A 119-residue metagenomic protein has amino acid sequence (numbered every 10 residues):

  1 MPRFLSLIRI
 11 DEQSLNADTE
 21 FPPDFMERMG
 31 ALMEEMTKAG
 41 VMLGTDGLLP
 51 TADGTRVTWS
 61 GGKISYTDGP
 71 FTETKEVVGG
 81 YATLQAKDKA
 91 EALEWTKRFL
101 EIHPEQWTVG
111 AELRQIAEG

Functional and structural regions predicted by a protein language model:
M1-G119: Conserved, structured core segments of small domains
